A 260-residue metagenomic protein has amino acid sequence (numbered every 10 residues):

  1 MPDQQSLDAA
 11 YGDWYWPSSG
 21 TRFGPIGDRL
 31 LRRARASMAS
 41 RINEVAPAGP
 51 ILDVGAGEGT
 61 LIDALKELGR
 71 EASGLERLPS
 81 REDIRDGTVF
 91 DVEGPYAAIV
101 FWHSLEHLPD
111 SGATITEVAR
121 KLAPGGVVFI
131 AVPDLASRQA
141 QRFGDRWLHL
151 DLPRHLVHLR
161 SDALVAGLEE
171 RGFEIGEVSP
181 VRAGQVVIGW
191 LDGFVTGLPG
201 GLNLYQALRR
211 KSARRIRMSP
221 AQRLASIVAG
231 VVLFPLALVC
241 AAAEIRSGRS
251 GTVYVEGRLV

Functional and structural regions predicted by a protein language model:
M1-W102, S111-E117, S179-P180, R246-V260: Conserved N-terminal segment of class I S-adenosyl-L-methionine
A9, E106, G144, V165 (+2 more regions): Extracellular glycan-modifying ectodomains
A9, G176-R215: Conserved catalytic loop of SAM-dependent methyltransferase domains
Y15-F23, F143-L152, L191-L198: Short glycine/proline- and charge-enriched loop/turn segments that cap or connect secondary-structure elements
W102-P109, A131: Short catalytic micro-motifs in class I SAM-dependent methyltransferases
L122-V128: Short glycine-dipeptide loop
I130-E169, A183-Q185, D192: Short, glycine-/aromatic-enriched active-site segment of Class I SAM-dependent methyltransferases
S219-V253: A transmembrane-helix-recognition feature enriched in membrane-embedded lipid enzymes and envelope glyco-/phospholipid
